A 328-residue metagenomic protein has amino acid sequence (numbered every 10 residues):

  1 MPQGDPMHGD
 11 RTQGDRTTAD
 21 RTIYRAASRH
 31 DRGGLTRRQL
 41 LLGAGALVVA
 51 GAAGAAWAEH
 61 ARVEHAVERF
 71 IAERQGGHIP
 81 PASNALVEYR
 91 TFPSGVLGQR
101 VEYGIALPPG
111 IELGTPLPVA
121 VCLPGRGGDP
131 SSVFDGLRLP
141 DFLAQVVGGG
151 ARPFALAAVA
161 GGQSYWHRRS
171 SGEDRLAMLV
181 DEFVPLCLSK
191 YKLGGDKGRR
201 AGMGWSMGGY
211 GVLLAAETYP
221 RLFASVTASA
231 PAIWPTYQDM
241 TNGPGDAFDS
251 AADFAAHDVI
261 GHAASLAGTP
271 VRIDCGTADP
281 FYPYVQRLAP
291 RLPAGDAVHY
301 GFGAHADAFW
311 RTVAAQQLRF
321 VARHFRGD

Functional and structural regions predicted by a protein language model:
M1-G34: Secretory targeting signals
P2, I23-S28, Q39-D328: Non-catalytic cap/lid and distal C-terminal segments of serine-dependent acyl enzymes
